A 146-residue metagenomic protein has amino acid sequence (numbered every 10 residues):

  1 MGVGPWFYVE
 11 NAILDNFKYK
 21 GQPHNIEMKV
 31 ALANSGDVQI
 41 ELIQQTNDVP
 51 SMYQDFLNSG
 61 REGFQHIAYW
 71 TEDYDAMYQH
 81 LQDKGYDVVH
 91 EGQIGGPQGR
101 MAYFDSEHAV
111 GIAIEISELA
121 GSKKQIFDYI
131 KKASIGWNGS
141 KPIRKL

Functional and structural regions predicted by a protein language model:
M1-F7, Q22-G85, D105-L146: Glyoxalase I/VOC metalloenzyme domain signal
F7-V9, E91-G92: Conserved S-adenosyl-L-methionine
N11-K18, K84-V88: Short Pro/Gly-enriched beta-strand edge/turn motifs at strand-loop
A12-I13, G95, K123: Residue-level detector of flexible, active-site-proximal loop/helix-junction positions within diverse enzyme catalytic
K20-P23, G92: Short linear motifs in intrinsically disordered
G96-R100: Short acidic/glycine-enriched loop/turn segments that link adjacent beta-strands
